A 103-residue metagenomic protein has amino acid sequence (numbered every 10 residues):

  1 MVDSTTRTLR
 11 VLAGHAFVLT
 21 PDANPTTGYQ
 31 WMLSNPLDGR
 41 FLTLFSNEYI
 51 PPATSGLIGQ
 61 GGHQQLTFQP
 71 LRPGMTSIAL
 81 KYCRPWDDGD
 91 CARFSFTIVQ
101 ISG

Functional and structural regions predicted by a protein language model:
M1-L19, N24, Q100: N-terminal edge beta-strand
N35-A53: Short, solvent-exposed loop/linker segments at beta-strand-coil boundaries, enriched for Pro/Gly and Ser/Thr
I58-Q65: Aromatic sugar-binding surface patches on proteins that engage polysaccharides or sugar-phosphate polymers
L71-T76: Glycine-centered tight-turn and secondary-structure capping sites
A79-K81: Extracellular recognition modules
C83-D90: Short acidic/polar inter-strand loop motif in beta-rich domains
A92-I101: C-terminal edge beta-strand
